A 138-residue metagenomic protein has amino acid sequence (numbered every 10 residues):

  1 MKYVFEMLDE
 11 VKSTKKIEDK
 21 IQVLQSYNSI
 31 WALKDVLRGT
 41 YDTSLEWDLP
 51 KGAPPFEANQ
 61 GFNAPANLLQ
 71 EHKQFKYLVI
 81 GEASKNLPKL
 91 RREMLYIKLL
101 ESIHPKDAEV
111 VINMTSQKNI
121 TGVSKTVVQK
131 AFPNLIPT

Functional and structural regions predicted by a protein language model:
M1-T138: N-terminal nucleic-acid-engaging modules of covalent nucleotidyltransferase systems
